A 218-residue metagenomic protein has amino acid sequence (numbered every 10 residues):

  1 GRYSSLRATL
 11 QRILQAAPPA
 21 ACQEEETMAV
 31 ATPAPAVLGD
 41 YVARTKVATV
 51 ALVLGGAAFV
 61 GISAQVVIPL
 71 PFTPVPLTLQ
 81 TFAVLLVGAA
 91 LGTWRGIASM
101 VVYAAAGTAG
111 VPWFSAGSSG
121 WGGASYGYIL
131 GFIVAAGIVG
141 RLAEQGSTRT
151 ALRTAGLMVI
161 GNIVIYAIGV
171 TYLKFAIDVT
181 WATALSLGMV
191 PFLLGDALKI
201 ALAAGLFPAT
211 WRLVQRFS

Functional and structural regions predicted by a protein language model:
R2, Q11-I13, C22-G55, L187-S218: Alpha-helical transmembrane segments and their cytosolic interface
A29-I97: Hydrophobic transmembrane alpha-helices
A29-V42, A48, I62, S119 (+2 more regions): Short helix-perturbing small/polar motifs within transmembrane alpha-helices
T45-V53, L77-V84, G96, A124 (+4 more regions): Residue-level signature of transmembrane alpha-helical entry/exit and packing/kink sites in multi-pass membrane
L52-S63, V84, G88, Y103-G107 (+10 more regions): Alpha-helical transmembrane segments in multi-pass membrane proteins
Q65-P76, V102-A135: Interfacial aromatic-anchored transmembrane helix boundaries in multi-pass membrane proteins
T73, G146-S218: Membrane-embedded alpha-helical hairpins and interfacial helices in multi-pass inner-membrane proteins
A90-W94, I138-G146, T210-V214: Structural signal for the C-terminal ends of transmembrane alpha-helices and the immediately following loop
